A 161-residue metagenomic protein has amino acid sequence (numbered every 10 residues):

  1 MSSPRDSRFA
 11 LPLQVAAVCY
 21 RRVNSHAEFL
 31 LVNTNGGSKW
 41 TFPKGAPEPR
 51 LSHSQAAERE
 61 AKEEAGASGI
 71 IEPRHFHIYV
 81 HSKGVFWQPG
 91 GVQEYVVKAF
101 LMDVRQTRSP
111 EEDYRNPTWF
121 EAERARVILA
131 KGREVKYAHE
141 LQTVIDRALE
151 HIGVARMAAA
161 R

Functional and structural regions predicted by a protein language model:
M1-S25: Acidic, metal-coordinating catalytic segment for phosphate/diphosphate chemistry, firing primarily on the Nudix
L13-V15, A27, V97-K98, R115: Change "...and in nucleic-acid phosphodiester-cleaving endonucleases..." to "...and in nucleic-acid processing enzymes
V18, L31, A99-L101, W119: Conserved hydrophobic/aromatic beta-strand scaffold that supports enzyme active sites
R22-E28, P89-V92: Short, solvent-exposed loop/turn segments that connect beta-strands within catalytic domains and beta-strand-rich
V23-S25, G36-K39, E48-P49, V80-K83 (+1 more regions): Short, charged/polar surface micro-motifs in flexible loops or helix N-caps
H26-S68: Conserved Nudix-box catalytic region and its N-terminal flanking loop in Nudix hydrolases and closely related
S38-K39, T107-R161: Nudix hydrolase/Nudix homology domain
K62, G66-T107: Active-site segment of metal-dependent pyrophosphate-handling enzymes, primarily the Nudix hydrolase catalytic core
